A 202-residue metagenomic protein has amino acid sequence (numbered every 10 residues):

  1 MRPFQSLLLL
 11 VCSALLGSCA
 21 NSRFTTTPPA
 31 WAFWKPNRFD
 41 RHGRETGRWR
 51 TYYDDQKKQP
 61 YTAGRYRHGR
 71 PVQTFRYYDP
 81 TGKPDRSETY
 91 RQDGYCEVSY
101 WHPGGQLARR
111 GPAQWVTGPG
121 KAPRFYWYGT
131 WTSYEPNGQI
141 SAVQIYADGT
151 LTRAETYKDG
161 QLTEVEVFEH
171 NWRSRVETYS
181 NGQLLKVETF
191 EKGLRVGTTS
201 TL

Functional and structural regions predicted by a protein language model:
M1-L8: Bacterial N-terminal signal peptides that target proteins for export
L8-L15: Bacterial N-terminal signal peptides
C19-L202: Glycine/tyrosine- and acidic-biased, solvent-exposed loop/turn segments at the edges of beta-strands
